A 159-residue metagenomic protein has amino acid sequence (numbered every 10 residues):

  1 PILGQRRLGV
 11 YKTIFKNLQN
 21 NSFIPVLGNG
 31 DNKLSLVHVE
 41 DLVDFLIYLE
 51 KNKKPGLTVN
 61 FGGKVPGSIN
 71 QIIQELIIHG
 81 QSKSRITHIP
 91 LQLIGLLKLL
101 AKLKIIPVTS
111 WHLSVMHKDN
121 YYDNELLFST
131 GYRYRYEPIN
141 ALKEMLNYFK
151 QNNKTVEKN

Functional and structural regions predicted by a protein language model:
P1-K12: Flexible, glycine-rich beta-alpha linker
G4, V26-N32, V59-G67, E75-Q81 (+1 more regions): Glycine-rich Rossmann NAD(P)(H)-binding loop
K12, E40-V43, N70-Q71, E125 (+1 more regions): Residues in well-ordered alpha-helical elements
K12-K16, K102-I105: Short, hinge-like loop/turn segments at secondary-structure boundaries
K16-V37, F45, L49, N60-G62: A conserved pocket-lining segment of Rossmann-fold NAD(P)-dependent short-chain dehydrogenase/reductase
S35-D41, K53, E137: A conserved structural motif in NAD(P)-dependent oxidoreductases
V39, Q74, L96-R133: Conserved C-terminal active-site "lid" loop/helix of NAD(P)H-dependent oxidoreductases that clamps the redox cofactor
Y48-V108, P138-N159: Mid/C-terminal beta-alpha module of Rossmann-like enzyme folds, strongest in SDR-family dehydrogenases/epimerases
